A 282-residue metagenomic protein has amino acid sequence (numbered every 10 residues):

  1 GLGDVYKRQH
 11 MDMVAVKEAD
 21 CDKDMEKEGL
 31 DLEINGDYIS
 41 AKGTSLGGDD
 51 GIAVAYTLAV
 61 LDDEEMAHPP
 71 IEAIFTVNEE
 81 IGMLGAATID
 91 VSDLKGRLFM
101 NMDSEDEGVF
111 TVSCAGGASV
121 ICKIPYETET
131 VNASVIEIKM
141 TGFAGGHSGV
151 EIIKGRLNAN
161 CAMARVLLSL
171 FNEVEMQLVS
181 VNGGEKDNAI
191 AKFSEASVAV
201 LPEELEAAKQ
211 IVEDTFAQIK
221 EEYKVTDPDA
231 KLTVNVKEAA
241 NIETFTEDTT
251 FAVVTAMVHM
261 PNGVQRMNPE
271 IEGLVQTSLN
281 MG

Functional and structural regions predicted by a protein language model:
L2-Y6: Short, small-residue-biased leader/transition segments that mark boundaries at the very start of proteins
K7, N35-E80, I136-M140, H147-V150 (+1 more regions): Alpha-helical metal-binding/catalytic segments enriched in His/Glu/Asp
V14-K17: Glycine/small-residue-rich phosphate/adenosyl-binding loop
A19-G36, V131-E137: Acidic-glycine-rich active-site phosphate/pyrophosphate-binding loop
S45-E129, V179, N268, E272 (+2 more regions): Acidic/histidine-rich catalytic neighborhood of metal-dependent amide-processing enzymes
E72, I121-K123, V135-K139, E195-S197 (+1 more regions): Beta-strand secondary-structure signal
V91-A159, K209, F216-K224, S278: Metal-dependent peptidase/peptidase-like ectodomains
N160-G282: Metal-dependent amide/peptide-bond hydrolase catalytic core, centered on the "pita-bread" metallohydrolase fold
